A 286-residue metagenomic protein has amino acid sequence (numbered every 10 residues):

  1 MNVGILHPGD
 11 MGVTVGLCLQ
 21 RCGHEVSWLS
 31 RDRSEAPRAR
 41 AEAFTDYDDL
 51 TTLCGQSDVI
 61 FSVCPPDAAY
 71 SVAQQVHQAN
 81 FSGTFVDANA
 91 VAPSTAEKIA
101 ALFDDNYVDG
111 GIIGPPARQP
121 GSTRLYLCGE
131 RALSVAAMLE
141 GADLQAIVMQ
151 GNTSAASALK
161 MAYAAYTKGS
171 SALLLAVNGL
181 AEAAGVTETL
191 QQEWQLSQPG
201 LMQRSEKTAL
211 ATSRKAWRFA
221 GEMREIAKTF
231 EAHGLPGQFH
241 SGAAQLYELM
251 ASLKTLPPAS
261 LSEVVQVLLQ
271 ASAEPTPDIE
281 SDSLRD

Functional and structural regions predicted by a protein language model:
M1-V59: NAD(P)+-binding Rossmann beta1-loop-alpha1 motif at the extreme N-terminus of oxidoreductases
V3, E25-S27, Y107, A146 (+1 more regions): Hydrophobic anchor at the start of a short beta-strand that flanks the dinucleotide cofactor-binding loop
P8, S62, A88-N89, Q150-G151 (+2 more regions): Glycine- and other small-residue-rich loops at beta-strand/loop junctions that grip anionic moieties
G23, A43, Q56-S57, S82 (+3 more regions): Short, well-ordered alpha-helix to beta-strand connector turns
L50-Y107: Rossmann-fold NAD(P) dinucleotide-binding segment
V91-K168: Rossmann-fold dinucleotide-binding core
L159-L261: Helical "substrate-binding/catalytic lid" subdomain of Rossmann-like NAD(P)-dependent dehydrogenases/reductases
E248-D286: NAD(P)-dependent dehydrogenase/reductase Rossmann-like domain
